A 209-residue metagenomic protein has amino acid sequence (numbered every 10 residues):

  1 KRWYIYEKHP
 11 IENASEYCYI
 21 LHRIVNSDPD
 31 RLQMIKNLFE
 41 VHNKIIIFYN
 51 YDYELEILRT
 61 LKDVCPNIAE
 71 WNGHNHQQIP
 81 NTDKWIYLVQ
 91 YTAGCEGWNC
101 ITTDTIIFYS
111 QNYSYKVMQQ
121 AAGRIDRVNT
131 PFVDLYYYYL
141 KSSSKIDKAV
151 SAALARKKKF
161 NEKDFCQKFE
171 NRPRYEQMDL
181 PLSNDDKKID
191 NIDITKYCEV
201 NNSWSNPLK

Functional and structural regions predicted by a protein language model:
K1-N43, N50, I57, K157-P181 (+1 more regions): Interdomain linker/hinge connecting the two RecA-like lobes of the SF2 helicase core
N37-H42, Q78-D83, I101: Flexible, charged surface loops at secondary-structure boundaries
I46-F48, E56-R59, C65-G94: Conserved helicase ATPase core of P-loop NTP-dependent helicases/translocases
E56-R59, G97-I101, V117-M118, A149: Short glycine-/acidic-enriched loop or helix-start segments at secondary-structure transitions that form or flank
I57-V64, G123, A152-A153: Short, aromatic/basic amphipathic alpha-helical patches
Q77-P80, G97-W98, Y113-Q120: Active-site-adjacent loop/helix micro-motif of nuclease/hydrolase catalytic cores
W98-Q111, L135-Y138: A short beta-strand element within the Helicase C-terminal
Y113-A122, D126-L208: A conserved SF2-helicase RecA2
